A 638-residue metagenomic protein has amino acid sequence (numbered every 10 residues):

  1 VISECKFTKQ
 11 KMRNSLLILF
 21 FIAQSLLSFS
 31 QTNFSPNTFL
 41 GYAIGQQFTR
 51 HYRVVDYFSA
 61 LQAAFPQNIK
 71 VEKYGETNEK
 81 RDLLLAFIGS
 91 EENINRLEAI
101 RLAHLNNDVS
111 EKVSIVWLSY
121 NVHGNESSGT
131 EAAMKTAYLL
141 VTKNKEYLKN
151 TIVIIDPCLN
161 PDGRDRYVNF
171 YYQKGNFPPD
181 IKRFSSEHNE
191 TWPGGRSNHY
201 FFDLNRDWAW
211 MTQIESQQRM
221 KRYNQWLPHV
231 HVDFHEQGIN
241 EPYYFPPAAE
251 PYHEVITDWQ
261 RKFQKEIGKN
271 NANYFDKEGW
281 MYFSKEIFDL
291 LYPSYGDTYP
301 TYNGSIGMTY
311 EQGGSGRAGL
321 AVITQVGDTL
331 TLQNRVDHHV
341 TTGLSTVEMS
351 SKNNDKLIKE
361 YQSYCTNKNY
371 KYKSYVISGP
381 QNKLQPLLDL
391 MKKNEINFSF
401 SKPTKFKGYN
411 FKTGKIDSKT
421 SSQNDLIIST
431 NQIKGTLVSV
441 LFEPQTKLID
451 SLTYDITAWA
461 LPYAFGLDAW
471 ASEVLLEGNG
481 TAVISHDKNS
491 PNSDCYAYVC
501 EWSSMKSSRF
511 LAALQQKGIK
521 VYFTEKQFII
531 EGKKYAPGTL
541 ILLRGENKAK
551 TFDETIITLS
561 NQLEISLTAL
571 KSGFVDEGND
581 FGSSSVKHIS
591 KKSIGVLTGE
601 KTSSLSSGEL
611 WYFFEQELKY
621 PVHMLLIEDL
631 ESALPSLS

Functional and structural regions predicted by a protein language model:
V1-S35: Bacterial Sec-dependent N-terminal signal peptides
I2, N176-E187, I396-S399: Extended low-complexity acidic/polar segments
Q31-T142, E146-I152, R206, T212-I214 (+8 more regions): Intrinsic-disorder/low-complexity accessory segments
V153-Y167: Short, conserved secondary-structure transition motifs
L159-P161, E236-G238, G314: Active-site-proximal loop/turn and secondary-structure-junction residues that shape catalytic pockets, frequently
D165-I181: Aromatic- and acidic-residue-enriched segments that line the glycan-binding/catalytic groove of carbohydrate-active
F184-F202: Aromatic- and acidic-residue-enriched carbohydrate-binding clefts of CAZyme catalytic domains
